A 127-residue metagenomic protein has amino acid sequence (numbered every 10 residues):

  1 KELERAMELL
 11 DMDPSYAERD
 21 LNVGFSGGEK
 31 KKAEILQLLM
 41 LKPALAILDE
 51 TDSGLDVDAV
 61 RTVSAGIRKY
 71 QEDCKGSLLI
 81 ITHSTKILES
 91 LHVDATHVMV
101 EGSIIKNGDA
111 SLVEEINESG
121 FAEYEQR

Functional and structural regions predicted by a protein language model:
K1-K42: ABC-family P-loop ATPase nucleotide-binding domains
A46-L48: Hydrophobic residue in the Walker B motif beta-strand of ABC-type P-loop NTPase nucleotide-binding domains
E50-T51, D58: Walker B catalytic motif
V57-S64: Short alpha-helix of the ABC ATPase nucleotide-binding domain corresponding to the H-loop/switch region
G66-I80, L88-S90: Conserved catalytic loops of ABC-family nucleotide-binding domains
H83-I87, E101: The feature captures the ABC ATPase H-loop/switch
E89-V98: Conserved catalytic segment of ABC-fold P-loop ATPases
M99, S103-Q126: Conserved beta-strand-loop-alpha-helix hinge in the C-terminal portion of ABC ATPase nucleotide-binding domains
